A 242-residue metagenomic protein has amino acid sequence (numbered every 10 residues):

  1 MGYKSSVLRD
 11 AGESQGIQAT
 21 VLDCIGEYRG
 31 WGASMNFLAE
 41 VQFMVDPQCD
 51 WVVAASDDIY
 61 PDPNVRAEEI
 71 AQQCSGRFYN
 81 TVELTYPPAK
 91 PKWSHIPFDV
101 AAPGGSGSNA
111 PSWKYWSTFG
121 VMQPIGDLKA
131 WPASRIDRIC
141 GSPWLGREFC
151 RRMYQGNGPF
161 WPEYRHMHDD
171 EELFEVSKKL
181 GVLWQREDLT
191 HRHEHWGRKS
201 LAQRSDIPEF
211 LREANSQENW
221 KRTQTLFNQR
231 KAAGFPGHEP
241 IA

Functional and structural regions predicted by a protein language model:
G2-C49: Active-site-proximal specificity loops/subdomain of glycosyltransferases
G26-S34, D137, F160-M167: Replace "multi-pass membrane enzymes" with "multi-pass membrane proteins
Q48-D62: Short beta-strand-to-loop acidic/aromatic patch adjacent to the donor-nucleotide binding site
P63-F119: Conserved donor-nucleotide/metal-binding helix-loop-beta segment in metal-dependent transferases, i.e., the alpha-helix
W113-F149, H166: A recurrent flexible, glycine/aromatic-enriched loop bordering the glycosyltransferase active site that acts as
W144-G146, Y154-R165, K178, L183: Conserved nucleotide-sugar donor-binding catalytic segment
Y164-A242: C-terminal catalytic/acceptor-binding lobe
